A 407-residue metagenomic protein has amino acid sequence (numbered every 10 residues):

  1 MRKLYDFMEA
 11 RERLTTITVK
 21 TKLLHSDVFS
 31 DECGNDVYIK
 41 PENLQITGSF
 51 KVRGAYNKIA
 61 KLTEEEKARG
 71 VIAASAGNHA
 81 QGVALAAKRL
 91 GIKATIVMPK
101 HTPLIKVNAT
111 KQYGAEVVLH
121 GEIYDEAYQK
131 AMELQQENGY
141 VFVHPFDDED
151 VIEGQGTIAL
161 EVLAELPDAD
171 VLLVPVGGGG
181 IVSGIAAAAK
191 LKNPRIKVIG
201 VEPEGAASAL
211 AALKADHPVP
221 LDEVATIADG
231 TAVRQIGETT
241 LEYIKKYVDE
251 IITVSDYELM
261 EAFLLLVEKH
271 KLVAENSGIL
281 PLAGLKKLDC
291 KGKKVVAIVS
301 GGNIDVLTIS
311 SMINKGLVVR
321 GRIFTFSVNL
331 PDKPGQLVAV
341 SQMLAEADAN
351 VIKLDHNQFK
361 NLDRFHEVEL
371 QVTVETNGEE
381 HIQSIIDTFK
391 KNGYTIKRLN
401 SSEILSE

Functional and structural regions predicted by a protein language model:
M1-E407: PLP-dependent amino-acid enzyme catalytic core
